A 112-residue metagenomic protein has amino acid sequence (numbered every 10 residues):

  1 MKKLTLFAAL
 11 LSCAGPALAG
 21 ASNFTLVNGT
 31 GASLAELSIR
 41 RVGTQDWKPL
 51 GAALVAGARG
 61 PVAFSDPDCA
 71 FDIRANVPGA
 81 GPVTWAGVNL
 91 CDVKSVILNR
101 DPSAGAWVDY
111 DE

Functional and structural regions predicted by a protein language model:
M1-L4: Positively charged n-region of N-terminal signal peptides that target proteins for export
L6-L11: Hydrophobic helical h-region of N-terminal Sec-dependent signal peptides in bacterial secretory/periplasmic proteins
A14-P16: N-terminal signal peptide c-region/cleavage motif recognized by signal peptidases
L18-F64, D68, N76-E112: Intrinsically disordered, low-complexity segments enriched in small/polar residues
